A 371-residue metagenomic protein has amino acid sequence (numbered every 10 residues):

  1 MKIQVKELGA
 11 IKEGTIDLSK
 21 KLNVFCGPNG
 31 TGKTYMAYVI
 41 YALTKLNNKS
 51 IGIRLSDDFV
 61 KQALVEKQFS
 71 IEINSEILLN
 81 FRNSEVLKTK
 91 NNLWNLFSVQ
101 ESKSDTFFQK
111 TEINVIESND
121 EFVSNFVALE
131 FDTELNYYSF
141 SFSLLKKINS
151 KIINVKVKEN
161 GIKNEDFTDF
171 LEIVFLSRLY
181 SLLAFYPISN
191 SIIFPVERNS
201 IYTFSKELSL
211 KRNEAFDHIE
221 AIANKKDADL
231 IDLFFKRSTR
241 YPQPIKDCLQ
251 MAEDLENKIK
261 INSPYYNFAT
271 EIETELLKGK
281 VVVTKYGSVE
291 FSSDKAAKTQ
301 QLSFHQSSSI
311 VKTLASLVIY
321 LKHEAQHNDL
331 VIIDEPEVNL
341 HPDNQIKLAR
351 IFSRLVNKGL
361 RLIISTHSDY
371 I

Functional and structural regions predicted by a protein language model:
M1-D227: P-loop NTPase switch/coupling surface
M1-K20, L182-A184, S189-L330, N339: Conserved NTPase motor "head" modules and their coupling/switch loops across ABC/AAA+ ATPases, GTPases, and GHKL ATPases
M1-R54, D58-V60, E290-I371: Switch/communication elements of ASCE P-loop NTPase nucleotide-binding domains
N83, D169, K258-Y266, D369: Generic detection of long, well-ordered alpha-helical segments
